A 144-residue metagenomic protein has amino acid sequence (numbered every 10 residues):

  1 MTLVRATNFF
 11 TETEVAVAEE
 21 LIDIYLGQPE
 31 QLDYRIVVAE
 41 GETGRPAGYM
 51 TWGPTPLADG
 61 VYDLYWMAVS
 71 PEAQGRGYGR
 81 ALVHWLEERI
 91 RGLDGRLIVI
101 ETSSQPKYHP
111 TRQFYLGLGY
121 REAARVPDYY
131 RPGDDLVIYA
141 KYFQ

Functional and structural regions predicted by a protein language model:
M1-E72, R80-W85, R89, L93 (+2 more regions): Acetyl-CoA-dependent GNAT
Y34, D134-I138: Short hydrophobic/aromatic beta-strand or adjacent loop that forms the aromatic wall/cage of a ligand/substrate-binding
Q74, I100-T111, Y129-G133: Conserved beta-strand-loop-alpha-helix junction that forms the acyl-donor binding cleft
G77: Glycine-rich phosphate-binding loop
I90-S103: Conserved GNAT acetyl-CoA-binding A-motif
Y115, Y120: Conserved active-site tyrosine of GNAT-family acetyltransferases
